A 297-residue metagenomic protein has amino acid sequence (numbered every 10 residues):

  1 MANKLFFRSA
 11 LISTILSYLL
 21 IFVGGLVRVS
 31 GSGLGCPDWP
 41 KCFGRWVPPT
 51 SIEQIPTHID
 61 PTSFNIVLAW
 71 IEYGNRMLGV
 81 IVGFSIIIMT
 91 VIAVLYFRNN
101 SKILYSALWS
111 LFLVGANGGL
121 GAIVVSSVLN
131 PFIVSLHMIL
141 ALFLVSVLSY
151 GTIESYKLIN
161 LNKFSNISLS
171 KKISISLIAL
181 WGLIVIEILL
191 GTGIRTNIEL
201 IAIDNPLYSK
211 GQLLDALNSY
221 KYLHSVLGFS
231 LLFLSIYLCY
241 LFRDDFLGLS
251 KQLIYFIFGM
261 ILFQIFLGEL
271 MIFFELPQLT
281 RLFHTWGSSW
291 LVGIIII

Functional and structural regions predicted by a protein language model:
F6-P40, G182-G193: N-terminal signal-anchor transmembrane alpha helix
I12, L16-V23, Y105-V124, A179-E187 (+1 more regions): Small-polar-interrupted transmembrane alpha-helices in polytopic inner-membrane proteins
L26-C36, G115-M138, R195-P206, I265-S289: Interfacial helix-loop-helix junctions of multi-pass membrane proteins
V29-E72, L200-L213: Extracytosolic (periplasmic/ER-lumenal) interhelical loops and adjacent juxtamembrane/interface segments of multi-pass
P56-F84, S219-S225: Individual transmembrane alpha-helix segments
V82-I88, A141-I159, F229-Y237, S288-I297: Hydrophobic cores of alpha-helical transmembrane segments in multi-pass inner/ER membrane proteins, independent
I92-L108, K171, C239-I257: Membrane-interface helix-loop-helix junctions at transmembrane boundaries of multi-pass membrane enzymes, predominantly
E187-L231, I236-Y240: Membrane-interfacial catalytic/cofactor-binding modules of polytopic membrane enzymes
